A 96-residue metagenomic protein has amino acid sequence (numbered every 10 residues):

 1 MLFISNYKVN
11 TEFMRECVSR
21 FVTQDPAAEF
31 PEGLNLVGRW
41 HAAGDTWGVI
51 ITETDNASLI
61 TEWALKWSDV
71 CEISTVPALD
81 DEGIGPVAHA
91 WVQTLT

Functional and structural regions predicted by a protein language model:
M1-P31, N35-T46, D55-S58, L79-T96: Short S/T/G/P-rich N-terminal loop/turn motif that feeds into the first structured element of a domain
V22, K66-W67: Short, solvent-exposed amphipathic alpha-helical segments in soluble enzyme and RNA/protein-processing domains
W47-V49, E72: A common structural microfeature
T52-K66, V76: Mid-chain, well-packed structural core segment of small domains
V70-D81: Conserved short beta-strand edge segments in small beta-sheet-based binding/regulatory domains
